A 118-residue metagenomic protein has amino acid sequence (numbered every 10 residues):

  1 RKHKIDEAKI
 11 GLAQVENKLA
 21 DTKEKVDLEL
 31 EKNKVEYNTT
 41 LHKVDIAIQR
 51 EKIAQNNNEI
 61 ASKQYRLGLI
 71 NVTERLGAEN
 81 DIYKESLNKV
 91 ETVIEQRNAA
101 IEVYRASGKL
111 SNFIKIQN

Functional and structural regions predicted by a protein language model:
R1-E59, L69, E91: Sec/SRP-type N-terminal targeting helices
I5-A8, L30, A54, R75 (+3 more regions): Hydrophobic packing residues in well-ordered alpha-helices of helical domains and bundles
L19, V26, N88-N118: Acidic, low-complexity, intrinsically disordered peripheral segments
L41, I48, S62, K84-E85 (+1 more regions): A general secondary-structure boundary signal
K52-L76, Y104, L110-I114: A glycine-biased, small/acidic residue-tolerant capping/turn segment at secondary-structure junctions
N71-V90: Short terminal targeting/anchoring segments
